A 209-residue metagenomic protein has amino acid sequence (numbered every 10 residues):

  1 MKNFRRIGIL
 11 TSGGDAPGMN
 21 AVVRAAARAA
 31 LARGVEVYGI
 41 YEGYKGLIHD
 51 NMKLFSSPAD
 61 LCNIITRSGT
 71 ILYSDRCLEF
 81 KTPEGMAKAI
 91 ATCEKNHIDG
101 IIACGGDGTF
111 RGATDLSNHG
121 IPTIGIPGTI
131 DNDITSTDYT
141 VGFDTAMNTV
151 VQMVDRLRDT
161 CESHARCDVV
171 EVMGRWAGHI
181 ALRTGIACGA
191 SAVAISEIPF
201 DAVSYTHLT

Functional and structural regions predicted by a protein language model:
K2-I48: N-terminal phosphate-binding or glycine-rich loops at protein starts, especially the Walker A/P-loop of NTPases
R6-G14, I71-D75, G100-A103, D168-E171: Short glycine-rich or small-residue beta-strand-to-loop segments that form or flank ligand, phosphate, metal/Fe-S
V22-A26, G108-I121, A181: Short Gly/Thr/Asp-enriched flexible loops that form oxyanion-binding sites at enzyme active sites
Y41, S117-T140, D144-T149, A194-D201: Short, acidic/small-residue loops that bind anionic groups at enzyme active sites
L47-I101, V141-M153: Glycine-rich oxoanion-binding loops at beta->alpha junctions
H164-P199: Conserved anion/nucleotide-ligand pocket segment
T206-T209: Conserved small/polar residues in nucleotide/adenosyl-binding loops
